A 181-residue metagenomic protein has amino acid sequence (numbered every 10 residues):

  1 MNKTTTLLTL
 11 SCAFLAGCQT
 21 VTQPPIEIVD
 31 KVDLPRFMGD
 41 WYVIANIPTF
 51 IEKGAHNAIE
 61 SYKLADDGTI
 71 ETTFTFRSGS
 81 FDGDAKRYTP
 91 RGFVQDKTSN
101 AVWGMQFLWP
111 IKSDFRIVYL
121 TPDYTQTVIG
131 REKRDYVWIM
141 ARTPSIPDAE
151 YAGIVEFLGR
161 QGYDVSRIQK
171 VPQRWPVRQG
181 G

Functional and structural regions predicted by a protein language model:
M1-L7: Bacterial N-terminal signal peptides that target proteins for export
C18-G181: A beta-rich soluble binding module of mature secreted/lumenal proteins
